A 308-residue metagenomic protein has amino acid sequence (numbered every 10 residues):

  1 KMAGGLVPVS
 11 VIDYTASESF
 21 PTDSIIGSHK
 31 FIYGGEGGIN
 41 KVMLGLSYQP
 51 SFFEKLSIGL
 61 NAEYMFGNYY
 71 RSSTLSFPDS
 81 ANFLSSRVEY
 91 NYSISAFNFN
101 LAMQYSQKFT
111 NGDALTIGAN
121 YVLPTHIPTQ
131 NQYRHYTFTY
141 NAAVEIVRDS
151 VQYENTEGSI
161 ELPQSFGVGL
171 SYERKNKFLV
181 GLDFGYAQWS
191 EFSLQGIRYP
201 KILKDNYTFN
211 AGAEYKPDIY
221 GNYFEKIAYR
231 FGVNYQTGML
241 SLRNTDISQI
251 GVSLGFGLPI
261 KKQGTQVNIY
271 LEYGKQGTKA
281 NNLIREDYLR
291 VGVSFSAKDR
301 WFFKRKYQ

Functional and structural regions predicted by a protein language model:
K1-Q308: Subset of outer-membrane beta-barrel
